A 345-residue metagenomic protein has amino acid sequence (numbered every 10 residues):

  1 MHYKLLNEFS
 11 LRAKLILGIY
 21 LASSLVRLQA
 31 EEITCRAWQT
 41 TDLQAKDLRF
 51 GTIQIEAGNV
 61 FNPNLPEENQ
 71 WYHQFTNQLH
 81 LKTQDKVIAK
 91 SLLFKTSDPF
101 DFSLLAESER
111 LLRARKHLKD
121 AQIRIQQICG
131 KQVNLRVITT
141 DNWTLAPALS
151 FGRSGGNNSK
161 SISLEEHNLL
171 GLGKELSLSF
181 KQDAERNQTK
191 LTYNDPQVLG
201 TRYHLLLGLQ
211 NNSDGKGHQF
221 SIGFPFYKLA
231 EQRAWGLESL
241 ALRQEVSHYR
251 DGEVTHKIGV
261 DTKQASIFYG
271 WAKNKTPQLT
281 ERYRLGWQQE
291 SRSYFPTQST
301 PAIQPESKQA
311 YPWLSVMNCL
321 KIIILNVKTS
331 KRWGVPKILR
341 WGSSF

Functional and structural regions predicted by a protein language model:
H2-A22, V26-F345: Immediate N-terminus of the mature polypeptide
